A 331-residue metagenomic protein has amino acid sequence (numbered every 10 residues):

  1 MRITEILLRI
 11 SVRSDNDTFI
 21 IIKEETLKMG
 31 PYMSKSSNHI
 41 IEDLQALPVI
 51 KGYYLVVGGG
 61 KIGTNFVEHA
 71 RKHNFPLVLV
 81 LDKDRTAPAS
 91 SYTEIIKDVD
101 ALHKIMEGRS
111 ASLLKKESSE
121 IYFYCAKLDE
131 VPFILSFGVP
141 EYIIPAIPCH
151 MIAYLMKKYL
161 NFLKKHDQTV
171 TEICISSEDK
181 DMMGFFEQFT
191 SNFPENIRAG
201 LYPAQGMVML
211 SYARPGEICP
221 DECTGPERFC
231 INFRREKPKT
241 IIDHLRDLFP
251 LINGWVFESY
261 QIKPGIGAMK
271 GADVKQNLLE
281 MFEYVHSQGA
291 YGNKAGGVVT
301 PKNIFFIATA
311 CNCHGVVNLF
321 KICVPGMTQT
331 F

Functional and structural regions predicted by a protein language model:
G30-I50: A short, basic/flexible loop-to-alpha-helix module at the beginning of a structural domain
I50-R71: Glycine-rich adenosine-cofactor-binding loop
G59-T64, P145-A153, D179-D181, P194 (+3 more regions): Gly/Ser/Thr-rich loops at beta-strand to alpha-helix junctions that form or flank small-molecule/cofactor-binding
K72-P76: Conserved S-adenosyl-L-methionine
V78-R85: Conserved acidic E/D residue at the C-terminus of a beta-strand in Rossmann-like folds
T93-Q188: Phosphate-bearing ligand-interacting subdomains that bind or position ATP/ADP/UDP/GDP/NAD(P) or nucleotide-linked
R198-S287: A conserved mid-domain beta-alpha-beta active-site/ligand-binding segment of alpha/beta enzyme cores
N277-F331: Extended, charged low-complexity segments that frequently continue into or abut oligomerization scaffolds
